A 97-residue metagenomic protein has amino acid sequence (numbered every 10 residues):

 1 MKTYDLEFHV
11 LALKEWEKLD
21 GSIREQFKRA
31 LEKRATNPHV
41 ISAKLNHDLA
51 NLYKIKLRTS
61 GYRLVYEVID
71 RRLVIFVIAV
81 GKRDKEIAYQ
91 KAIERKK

Functional and structural regions predicted by a protein language model:
M1-A30: Arg/Lys-rich, positively charged N-terminal/basic patches that mediate binding to nucleic acids
K2-D5, K14, L57-R63, E67-K97: Enriched for short, Lys/Arg-rich terminal
L11, A50, K82: Residues that form or immediately flank small-molecule/cofactor binding pockets and catalytic motifs
E17, F27, H47, K56 (+1 more regions): Helix-centric, low-specificity signal for extended rod-like, repetitive segments
K18, R34, E67-V68: Conserved catalytic core of Hanks-type protein kinase domains
I23, F27, I41, K85-Y89: Amphipathic alpha-helical interface surfaces
E32-L57: A short, surface-exposed loop/turn module that caps and links secondary-structure elements
